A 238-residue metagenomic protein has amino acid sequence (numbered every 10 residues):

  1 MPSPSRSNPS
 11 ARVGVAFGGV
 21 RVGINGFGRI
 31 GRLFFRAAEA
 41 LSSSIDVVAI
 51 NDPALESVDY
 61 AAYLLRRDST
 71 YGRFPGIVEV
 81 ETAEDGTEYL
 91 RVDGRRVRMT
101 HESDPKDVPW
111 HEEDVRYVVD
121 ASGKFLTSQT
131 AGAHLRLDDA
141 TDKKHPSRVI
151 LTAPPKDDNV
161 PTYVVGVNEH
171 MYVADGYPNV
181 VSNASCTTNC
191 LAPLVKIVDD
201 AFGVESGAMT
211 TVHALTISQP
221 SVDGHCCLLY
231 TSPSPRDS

Functional and structural regions predicted by a protein language model:
M1-P2, L90: Short coil-to-helix leader/linker segments, especially the first N-terminal amphipathic alpha-helix with its helix
S3, P9-A11, P233: Intrinsically disordered, low-complexity regions enriched in serine, threonine, proline and polar/charged residues
R12-S221, H225-C226: N-terminal Rossmann-like NAD(P) cofactor-binding subdomain of oxidoreductases, focused on the glycine-rich
Y230-D237: Conserved small/polar residues in nucleotide/adenosyl-binding loops
